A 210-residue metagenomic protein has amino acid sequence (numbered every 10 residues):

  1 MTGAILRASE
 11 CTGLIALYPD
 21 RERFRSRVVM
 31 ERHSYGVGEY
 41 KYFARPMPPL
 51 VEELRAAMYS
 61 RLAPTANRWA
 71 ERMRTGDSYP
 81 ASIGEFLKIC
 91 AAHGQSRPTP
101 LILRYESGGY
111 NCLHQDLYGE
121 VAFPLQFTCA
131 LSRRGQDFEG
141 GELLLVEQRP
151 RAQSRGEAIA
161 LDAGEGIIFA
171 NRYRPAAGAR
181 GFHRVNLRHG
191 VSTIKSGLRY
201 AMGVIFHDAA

Functional and structural regions predicted by a protein language model:
M1-Q126, A130-G166, R172-A210: Fe(II)/2-oxoglutarate oxygenase catalytic core
